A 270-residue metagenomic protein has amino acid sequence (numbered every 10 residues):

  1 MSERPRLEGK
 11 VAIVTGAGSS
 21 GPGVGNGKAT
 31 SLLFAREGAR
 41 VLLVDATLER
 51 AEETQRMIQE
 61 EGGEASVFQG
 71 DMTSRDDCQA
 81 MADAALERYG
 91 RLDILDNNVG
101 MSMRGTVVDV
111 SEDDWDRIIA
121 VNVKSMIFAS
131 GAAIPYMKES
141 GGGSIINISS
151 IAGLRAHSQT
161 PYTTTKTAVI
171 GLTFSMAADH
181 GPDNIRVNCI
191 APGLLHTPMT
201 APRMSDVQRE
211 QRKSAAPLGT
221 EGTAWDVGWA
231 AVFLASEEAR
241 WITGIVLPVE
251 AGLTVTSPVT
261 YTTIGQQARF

Functional and structural regions predicted by a protein language model:
S2-R4, T243-F270: Short C-terminal tail/terminal secondary-structure segment of NAD(P)H-dependent dehydrogenase/reductase domains
R4-L42: Canonical Rossmann dinucleotide-binding motif of NAD(H)/NADP(H)-dependent dehydrogenases/reductases, specifically
T106-V107, D114-D116, R212: Substrate-binding pocket helix/loop in short-chain dehydrogenase/reductase
S130, T165, T173: Active-site helix of classical SDR
P135, A178-P182, R240: Alpha-helical segment proximal to the catalytic Tyr-Lys
S150: Residue(s) in the substrate-gating loop at a strand-loop-helix junction that position the organic substrate next
C189, E210-I242, V249-A251: C-terminal helical subdomain
